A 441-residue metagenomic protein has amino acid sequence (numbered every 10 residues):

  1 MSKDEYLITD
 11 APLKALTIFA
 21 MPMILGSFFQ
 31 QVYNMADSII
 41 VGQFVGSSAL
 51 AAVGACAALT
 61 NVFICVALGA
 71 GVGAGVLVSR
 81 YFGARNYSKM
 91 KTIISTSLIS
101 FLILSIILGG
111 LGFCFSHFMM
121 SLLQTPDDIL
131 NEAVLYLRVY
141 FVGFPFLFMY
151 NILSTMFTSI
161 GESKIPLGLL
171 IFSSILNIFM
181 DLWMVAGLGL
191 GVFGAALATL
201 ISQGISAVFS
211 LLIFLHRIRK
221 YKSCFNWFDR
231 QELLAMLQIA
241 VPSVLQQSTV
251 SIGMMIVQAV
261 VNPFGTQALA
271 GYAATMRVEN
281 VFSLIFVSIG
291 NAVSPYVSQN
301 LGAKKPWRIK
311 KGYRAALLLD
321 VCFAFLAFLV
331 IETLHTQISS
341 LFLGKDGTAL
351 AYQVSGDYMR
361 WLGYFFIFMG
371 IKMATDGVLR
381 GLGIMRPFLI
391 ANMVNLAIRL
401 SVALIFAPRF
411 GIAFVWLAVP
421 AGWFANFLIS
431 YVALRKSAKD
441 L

Functional and structural regions predicted by a protein language model:
M1-A20, V78-G143, G187-V241, V297-Y364 (+1 more regions): Short alpha-helical transmembrane segments in multi-pass integral membrane proteins
L7-F44, A58-G73, L77, L102-G109 (+4 more regions): N-terminal transmembrane alpha-helices
I18, V41-N61, D127-E132, V192-F193 (+4 more regions): Interfacial/gating helices of multi-pass transporter permease domains
I18-D37, V139, S173, S202-S206 (+4 more regions): Transmembrane helical elements of multi-pass membrane transporters/channels
F28, V32-L50, M120-D127, W183-L190 (+5 more regions): Helix-terminus/linker motif at the lipid-water interface of multi-pass membrane proteins
L50-G110, L147-P166, G271-H335, M369-G383 (+1 more regions): Small-residue-rich hydrophobic transmembrane alpha-helices
V62-C65, N177-D181, S206-L211, V281-L284 (+3 more regions): Hydrophobic transmembrane alpha-helices of multi-pass small-molecule transporters
G71, Y140-T158, P166-S174, A195-V208 (+4 more regions): Short runs within selected transmembrane alpha-helices of multi-pass transporters and secretion channels
